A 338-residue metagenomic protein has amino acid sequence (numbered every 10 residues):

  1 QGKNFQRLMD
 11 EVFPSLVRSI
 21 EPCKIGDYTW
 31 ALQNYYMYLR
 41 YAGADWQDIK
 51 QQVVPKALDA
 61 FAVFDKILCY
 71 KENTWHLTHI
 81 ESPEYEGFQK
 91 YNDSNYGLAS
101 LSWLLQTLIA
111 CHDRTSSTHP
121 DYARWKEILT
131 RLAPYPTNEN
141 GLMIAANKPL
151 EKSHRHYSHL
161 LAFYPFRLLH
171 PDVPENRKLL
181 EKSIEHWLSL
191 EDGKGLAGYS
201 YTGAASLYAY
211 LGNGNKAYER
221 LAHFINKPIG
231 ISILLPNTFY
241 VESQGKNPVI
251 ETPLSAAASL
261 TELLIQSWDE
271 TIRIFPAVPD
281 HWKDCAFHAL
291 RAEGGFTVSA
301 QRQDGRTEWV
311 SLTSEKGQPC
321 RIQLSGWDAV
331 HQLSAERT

Functional and structural regions predicted by a protein language model:
Q1-A42, Q51, N95-T271, E308: Active-site core of glycosidic bond-cleaving carbohydrate-active enzymes
Q1-N4, V12-L16, L39-D59, K66 (+2 more regions): Primarily short, surface-exposed interaction patches in extracytoplasmic proteins
P22, K90, S153-H154, H288-R291: Short Gly/Pro-enriched turn/cap motifs at secondary-structure boundaries
L58-C111: Acidic/histidine-rich catalytic neighborhood
K71-E72, R302-G305: Short acidic-glycine loop/turn motifs at beta-strand connectors
I80-E81, W125-T130, E242, F275-W282: A glycine-rich phosphate-binding loop feature that marks nucleotide/adenosyl-phosphate handling sites
N247-S299, Q303: Catalytic cores of secreted or luminal carbohydrate-active enzymes
D304-T338: C-terminal beta-sandwich/jelly-roll accessory domains of carbohydrate-active enzymes
